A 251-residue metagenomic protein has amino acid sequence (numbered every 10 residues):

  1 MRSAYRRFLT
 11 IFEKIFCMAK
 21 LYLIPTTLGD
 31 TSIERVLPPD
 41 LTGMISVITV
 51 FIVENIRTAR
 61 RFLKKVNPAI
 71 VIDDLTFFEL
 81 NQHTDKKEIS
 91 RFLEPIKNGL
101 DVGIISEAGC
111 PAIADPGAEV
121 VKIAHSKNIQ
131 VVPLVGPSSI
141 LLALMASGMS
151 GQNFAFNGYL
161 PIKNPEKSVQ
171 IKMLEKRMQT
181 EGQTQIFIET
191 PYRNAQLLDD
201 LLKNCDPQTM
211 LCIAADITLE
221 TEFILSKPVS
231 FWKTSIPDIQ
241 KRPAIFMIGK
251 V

Functional and structural regions predicted by a protein language model:
R6-L9: Short hydrophobic targeting helices and cationic amphipathic motifs that mediate membrane/organellar targeting
F16-L80: Glycine-rich, flexible N-terminal cofactor/catalytic loop recognition
A19-Y22, L100-D101, T180-V251: A contiguous loop/helix-start segment that scaffolds small-molecule binding in enzyme catalytic cores
Y22, E119-R177: Class I SAM-dependent methyltransferase SAM-binding "motif I" and its flanking Rossmann-like core
I45-F51, N128-V132, T184-Q185: Short active-site oxyanion
R57-A59, G109, S139, R193: Alpha-helix capping/helix-boundary segments
E79-T84, L160-P161: Conserved helicase motor
I89-S126: Glycine/small-residue-rich loop that forms an oxyanion/phosphate-binding "nest" at active or ligand-binding sites
